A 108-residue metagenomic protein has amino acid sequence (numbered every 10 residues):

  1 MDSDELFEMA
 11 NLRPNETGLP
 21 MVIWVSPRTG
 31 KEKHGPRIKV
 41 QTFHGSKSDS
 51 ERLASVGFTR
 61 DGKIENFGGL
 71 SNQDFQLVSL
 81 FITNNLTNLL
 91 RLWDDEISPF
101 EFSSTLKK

Functional and structural regions predicted by a protein language model:
M1, P14-E16, A54-F58, E65 (+3 more regions): Alpha-helical context
M1-G35: Short, charged/polar N-terminal "headpieces" of proteins
L6, R52-L53, L106: Aromatic-residue detector
R13, S46-S48, S79: Homeobox/homeodomain signature
V22-Q73: A short, structured beta-strand/loop element
F67-K108: Short, compact, well-ordered microdomains
